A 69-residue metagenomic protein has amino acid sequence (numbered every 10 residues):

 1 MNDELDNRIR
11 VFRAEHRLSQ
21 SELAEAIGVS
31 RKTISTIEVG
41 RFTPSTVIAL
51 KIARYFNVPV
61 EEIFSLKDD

Functional and structural regions predicted by a protein language model:
M1-E15: A short, Lys/Arg-rich alpha-helix, primarily the initiator
A14, E25, R54: Alpha-helical residues within the helix-turn-helix
L18-S35: Short alpha-helical DNA-recognition segment
K32, F42, E61: Key DNA-contact positions within bacterial/archaeal DNA-binding proteins
V47-E62: DNA major-groove recognition helix of helix-turn-helix/homeodomain DNA-binding modules
S65-D69: Short, charged recognition helix plus adjacent turn of helix-turn-helix-like nucleic-acid-binding domains
